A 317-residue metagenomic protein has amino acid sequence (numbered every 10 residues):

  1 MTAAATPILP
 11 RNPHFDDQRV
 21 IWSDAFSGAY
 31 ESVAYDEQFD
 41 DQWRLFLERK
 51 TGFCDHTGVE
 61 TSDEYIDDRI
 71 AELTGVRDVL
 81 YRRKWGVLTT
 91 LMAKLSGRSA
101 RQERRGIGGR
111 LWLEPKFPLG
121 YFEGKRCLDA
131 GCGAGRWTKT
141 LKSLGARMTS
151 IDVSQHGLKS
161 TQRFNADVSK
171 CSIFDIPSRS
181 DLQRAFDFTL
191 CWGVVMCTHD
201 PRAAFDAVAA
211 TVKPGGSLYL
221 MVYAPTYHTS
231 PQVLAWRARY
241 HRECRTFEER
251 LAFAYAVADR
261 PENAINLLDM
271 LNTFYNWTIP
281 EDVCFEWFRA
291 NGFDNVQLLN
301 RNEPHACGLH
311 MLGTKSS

Functional and structural regions predicted by a protein language model:
T2-A146, S150-D181, W192, R301-M311: Conserved N-terminal segment of class I S-adenosyl-L-methionine
Q162, H199, K213: Short conserved AdoMet
F188-D200: A short SAM/SAH-binding and catalytic strip from SAM-dependent methyltransferases
R202-P214: A short glycine-rich, Lys/Arg-flanked "PGG" loop and its adjoining helix->strand segment in the class I
S217-R250: Conserved class I S-adenosyl-L-methionine
D259-N276: Short, glycine-/aromatic-enriched active-site segment of Class I SAM-dependent methyltransferases
Y275-N291: Short alpha-helix
